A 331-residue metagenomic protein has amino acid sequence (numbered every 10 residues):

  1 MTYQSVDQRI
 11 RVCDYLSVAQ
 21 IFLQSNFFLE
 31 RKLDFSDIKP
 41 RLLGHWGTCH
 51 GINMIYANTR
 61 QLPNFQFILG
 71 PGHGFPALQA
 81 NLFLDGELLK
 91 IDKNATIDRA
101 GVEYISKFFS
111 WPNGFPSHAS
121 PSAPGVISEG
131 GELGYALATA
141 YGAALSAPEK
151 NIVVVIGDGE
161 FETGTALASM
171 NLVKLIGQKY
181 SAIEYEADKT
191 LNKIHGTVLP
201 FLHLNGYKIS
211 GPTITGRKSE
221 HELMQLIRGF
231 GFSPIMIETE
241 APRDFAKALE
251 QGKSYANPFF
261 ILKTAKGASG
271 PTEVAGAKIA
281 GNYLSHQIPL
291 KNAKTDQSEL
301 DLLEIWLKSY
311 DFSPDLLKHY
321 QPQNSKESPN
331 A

Functional and structural regions predicted by a protein language model:
M1-T59, P71, E160, G164 (+4 more regions): Conserved acidic/glycine
S25-Y185: Cofactor-binding active-site loop characterized by glycine-rich and histidine/acidic residues
N64, E149, H195-T197, Y255-N257: A general structural motif
A100-G125, K150-N151, N192-G211, R228-I237: Core alpha/beta catalytic barrel or barrel-like domain that forms the active/cofactor pocket in diverse metabolic
I176-Q178, T190-K193: Short glycine/proline-enriched loop/turn "hinge" motifs that connect secondary-structure elements and lie
